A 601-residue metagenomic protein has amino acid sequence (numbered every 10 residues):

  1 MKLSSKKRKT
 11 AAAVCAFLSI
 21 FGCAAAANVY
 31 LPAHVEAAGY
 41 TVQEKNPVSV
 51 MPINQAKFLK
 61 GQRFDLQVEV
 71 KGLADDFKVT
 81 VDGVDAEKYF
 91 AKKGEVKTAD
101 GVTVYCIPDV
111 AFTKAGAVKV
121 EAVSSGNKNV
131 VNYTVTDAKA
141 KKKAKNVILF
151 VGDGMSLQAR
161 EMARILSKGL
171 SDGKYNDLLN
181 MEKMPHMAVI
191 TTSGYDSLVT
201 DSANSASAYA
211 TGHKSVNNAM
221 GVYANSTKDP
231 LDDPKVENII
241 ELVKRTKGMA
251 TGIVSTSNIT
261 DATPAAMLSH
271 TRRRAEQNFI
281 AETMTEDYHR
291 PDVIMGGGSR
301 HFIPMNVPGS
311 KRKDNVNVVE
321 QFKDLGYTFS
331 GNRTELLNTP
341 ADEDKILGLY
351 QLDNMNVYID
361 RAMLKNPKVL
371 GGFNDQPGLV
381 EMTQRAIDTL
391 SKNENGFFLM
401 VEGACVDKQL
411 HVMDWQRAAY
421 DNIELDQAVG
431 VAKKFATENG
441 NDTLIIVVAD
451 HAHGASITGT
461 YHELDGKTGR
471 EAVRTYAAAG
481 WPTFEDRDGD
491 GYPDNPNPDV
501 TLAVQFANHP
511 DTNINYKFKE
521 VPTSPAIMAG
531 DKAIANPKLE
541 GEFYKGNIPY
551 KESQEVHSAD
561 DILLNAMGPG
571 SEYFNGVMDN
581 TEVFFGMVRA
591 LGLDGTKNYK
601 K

Functional and structural regions predicted by a protein language model:
M1-L31: Gram-negative bacterial Sec-dependent N-terminal signal peptides
V35-K141: Beta-strand-enriched, solvent-exposed domains that form extended recognition/catalytic surfaces
T41-V48, K71-F77, F90, A138-K142 (+2 more regions): Active-site nucleophile/metal-coordination loop of metallo-enzymes that catalyze phosphate/sulfate and related
L66, G94, A99-V102, I107 (+3 more regions): A post-motif C-terminal structural segment
V84-A86, M249, Y327-T328, L593: Short aromatic/hydrophobic-glycine micro-motifs
K141-K145, E394: Proline/glycine-enriched tight loop/beta-turn segments at coil->beta junctions that connect or precede beta-strands
K145-N146, D442: Alpha-helical scaffolds flanking conserved acidic
V147-G152: Short hydrophobic beta-strand that contains or immediately precedes a catalytic carboxylate
